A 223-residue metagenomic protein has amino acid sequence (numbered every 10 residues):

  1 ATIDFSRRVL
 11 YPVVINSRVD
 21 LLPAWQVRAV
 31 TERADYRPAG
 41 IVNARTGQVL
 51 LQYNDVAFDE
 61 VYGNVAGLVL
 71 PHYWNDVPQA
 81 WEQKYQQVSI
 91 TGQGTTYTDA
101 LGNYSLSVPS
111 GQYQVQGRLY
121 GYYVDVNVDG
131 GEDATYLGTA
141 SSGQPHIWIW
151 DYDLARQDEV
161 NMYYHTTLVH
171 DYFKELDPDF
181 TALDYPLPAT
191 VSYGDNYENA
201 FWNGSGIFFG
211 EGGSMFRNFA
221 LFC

Functional and structural regions predicted by a protein language model:
A1-Q83, S89-G92, Y97-T98, F180-G204: Segments that shape or occlude catalytic/ligand-binding pockets
T31, L119-Y123: Surface-exposed loop/turn motifs at beta-strand-loop junctions within extracellular Ig-like and Fibronectin type III
R37, R45, L101, Y164 (+2 more regions): Generic recognition of stable, solvent-exposed alpha-helical segments in well-folded globular domains
Q48, L101-N103, I147: Residue-level signal for well-ordered, solvent-exposed loop/turn and beta-edge residues enriched in charged/polar side
G67, G94-L119, G130-D133: Glycine-centered loop-to-beta-strand initiation motif
Y123-I149: Structured interaction patches on ligand/partner-binding surfaces of diverse proteins
W150-P186: Zn2+-dependent metallopeptidase catalytic core
F208-C223: Short pre-active-site segment immediately N-terminal to the catalytic Zn-binding motif
